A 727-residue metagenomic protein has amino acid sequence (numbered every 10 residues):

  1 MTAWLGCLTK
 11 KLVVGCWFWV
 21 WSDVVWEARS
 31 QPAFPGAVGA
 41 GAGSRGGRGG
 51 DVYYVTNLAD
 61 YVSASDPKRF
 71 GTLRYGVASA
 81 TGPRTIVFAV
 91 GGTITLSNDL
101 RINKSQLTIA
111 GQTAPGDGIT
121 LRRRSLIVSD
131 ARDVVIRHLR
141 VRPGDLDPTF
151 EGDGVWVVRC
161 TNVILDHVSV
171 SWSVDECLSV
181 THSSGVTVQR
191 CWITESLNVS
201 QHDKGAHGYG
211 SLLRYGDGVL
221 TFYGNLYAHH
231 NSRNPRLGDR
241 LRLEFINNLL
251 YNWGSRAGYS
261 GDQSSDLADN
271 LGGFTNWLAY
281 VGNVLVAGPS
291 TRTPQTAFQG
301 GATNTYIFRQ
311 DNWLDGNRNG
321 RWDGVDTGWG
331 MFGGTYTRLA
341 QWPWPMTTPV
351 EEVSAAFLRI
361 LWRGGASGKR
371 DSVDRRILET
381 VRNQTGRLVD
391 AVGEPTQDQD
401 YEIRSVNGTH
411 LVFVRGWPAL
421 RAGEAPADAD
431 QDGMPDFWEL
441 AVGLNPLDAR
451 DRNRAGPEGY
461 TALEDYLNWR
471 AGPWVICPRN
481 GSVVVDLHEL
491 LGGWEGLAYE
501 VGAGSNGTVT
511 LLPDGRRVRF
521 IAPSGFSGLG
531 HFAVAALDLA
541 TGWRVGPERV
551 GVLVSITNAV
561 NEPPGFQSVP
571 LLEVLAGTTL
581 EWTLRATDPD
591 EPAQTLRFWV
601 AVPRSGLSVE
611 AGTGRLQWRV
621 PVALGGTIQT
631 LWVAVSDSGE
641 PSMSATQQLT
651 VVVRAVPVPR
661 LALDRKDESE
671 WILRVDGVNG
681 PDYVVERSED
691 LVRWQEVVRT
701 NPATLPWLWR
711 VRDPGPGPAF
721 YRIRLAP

Functional and structural regions predicted by a protein language model:
P32-I86, D451: Acidic Gly/Asp/Thr-rich repetitive segments characteristic of extracellular carbohydrate-active and adhesion proteins
R69-G82, T93-A110, I119-R137, P143-T161 (+1 more regions): Extracellular beta-strand-rich solenoid/capping regions of secreted or surface-exposed proteins that bind or remodel
Q106, A110-G111, R132-P143, R159-W172 (+5 more regions): Right-handed parallel beta-helix
R122-L126, P148-W156, W172-V180, Q201-R214 (+3 more regions): Extracellular beta-strand/beta-solenoid scaffold signature
L237-H410: Extracellular beta-rich repeat passengers
F413-Q431, P435-C477, T650-P727: Short, composition-biased motifs enriched in small/polar/acidic residues
G481-I521, E548-V552, Q567-V569, V574-T583 (+2 more regions): Surface-exposed or secretory-pathway low-complexity segments enriched in glycine-proline and Ser/Thr/acidic residues
L537-R544, S636-M643: Short, solvent-exposed loop/turn segments at the edges of extracellular beta-sandwich modules
